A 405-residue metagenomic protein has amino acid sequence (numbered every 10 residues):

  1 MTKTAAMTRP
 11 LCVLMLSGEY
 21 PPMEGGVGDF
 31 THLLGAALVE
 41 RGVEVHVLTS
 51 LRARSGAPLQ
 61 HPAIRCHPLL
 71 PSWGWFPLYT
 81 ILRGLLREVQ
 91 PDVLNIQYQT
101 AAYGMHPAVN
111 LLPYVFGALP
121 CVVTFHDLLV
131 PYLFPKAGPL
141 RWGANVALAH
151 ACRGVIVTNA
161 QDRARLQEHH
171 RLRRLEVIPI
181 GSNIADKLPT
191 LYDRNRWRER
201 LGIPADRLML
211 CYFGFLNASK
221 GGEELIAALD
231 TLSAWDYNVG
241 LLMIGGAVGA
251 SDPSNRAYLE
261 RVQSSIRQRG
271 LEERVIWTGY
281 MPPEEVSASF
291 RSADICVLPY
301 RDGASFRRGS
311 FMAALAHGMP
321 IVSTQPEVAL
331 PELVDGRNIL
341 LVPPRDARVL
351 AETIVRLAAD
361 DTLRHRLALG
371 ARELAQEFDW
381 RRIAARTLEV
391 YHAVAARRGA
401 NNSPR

Functional and structural regions predicted by a protein language model:
L111-V115, G138-V155: Membrane-proximal helix-turn-helix segments that form the acceptor-binding/catalytic region of lipid-linked
A149-R194, I203: Donor nucleotide-sugar binding/catalytic pocket of nucleotide-sugar-dependent glycosyltransferases
P204-K220, I226-L229, L242-I244: Conserved donor-binding/catalytic core segment of Leloir-type glycosyltransferases
S254-E284: Nucleotide-activated donor-binding/catalytic signature segment of Leloir-type glycosyltransferases, i.e., the conserved
Y280, F290-S305, M319: Acidic donor-binding loop of glycosyltransferase active sites
A314-A316, P320-T324: Short hydrophobic beta-strand element within catalytic cores of glycosyltransferases and related nucleotide-activated
L333-G336, L340-A347, R356-D361: Conserved acidic donor-binding segment of nucleotide-sugar-dependent glycosyltransferases
V349, R356, L363-E377, L388-E389 (+1 more regions): A short, well-ordered alpha-helix in the C-terminal region of glycosyltransferases
